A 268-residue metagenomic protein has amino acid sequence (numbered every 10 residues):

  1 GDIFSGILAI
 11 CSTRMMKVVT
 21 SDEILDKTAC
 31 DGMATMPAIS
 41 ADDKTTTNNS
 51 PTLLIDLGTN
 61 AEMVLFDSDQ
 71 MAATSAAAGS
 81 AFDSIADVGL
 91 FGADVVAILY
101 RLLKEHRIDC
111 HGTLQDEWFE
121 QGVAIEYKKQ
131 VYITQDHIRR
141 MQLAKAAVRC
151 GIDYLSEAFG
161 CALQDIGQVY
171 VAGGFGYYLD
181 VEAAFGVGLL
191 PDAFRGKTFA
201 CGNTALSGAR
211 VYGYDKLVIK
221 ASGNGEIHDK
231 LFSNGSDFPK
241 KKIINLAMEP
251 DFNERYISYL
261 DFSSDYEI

Functional and structural regions predicted by a protein language model:
G1-T45, N49-D56, E62-I268: Helical "lid/coupling" subdomains associated with nucleotide-phosphate turnover
